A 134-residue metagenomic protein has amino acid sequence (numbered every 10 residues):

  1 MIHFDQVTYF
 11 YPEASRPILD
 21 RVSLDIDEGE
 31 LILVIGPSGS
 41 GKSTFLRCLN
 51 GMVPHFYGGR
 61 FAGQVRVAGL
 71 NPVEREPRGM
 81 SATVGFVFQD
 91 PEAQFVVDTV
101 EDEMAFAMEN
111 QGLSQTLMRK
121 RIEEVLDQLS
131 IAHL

Functional and structural regions predicted by a protein language model:
M1-F4, Y9-R21, V53-G58, E74-E76 (+1 more regions): A short, flexible loop at the N-terminus of ABC-type nucleotide-binding domains that lies
I26-E28, G79: Conserved hydrophobic segment flanking the Walker A/P-loop of ABC-type ATPase nucleotide-binding domains
I32, S43-F56: Short, conserved post-Walker A segment of ABC-type ATPase nucleotide-binding domains
I35-P37: The feature captures the beta-strand-to-loop junction immediately N-terminal to the Walker
N50, G85, E92, D98-E109 (+2 more regions): Short helical segment in ABC ATPase nucleotide-binding domains corresponding to the A-loop/adjacent helical element
G51, Q64-G79, S114: ABC ATPase NBD Q-loop/coupling interface
G69, T116-L134: Conserved ABC ATPase "signature" region
